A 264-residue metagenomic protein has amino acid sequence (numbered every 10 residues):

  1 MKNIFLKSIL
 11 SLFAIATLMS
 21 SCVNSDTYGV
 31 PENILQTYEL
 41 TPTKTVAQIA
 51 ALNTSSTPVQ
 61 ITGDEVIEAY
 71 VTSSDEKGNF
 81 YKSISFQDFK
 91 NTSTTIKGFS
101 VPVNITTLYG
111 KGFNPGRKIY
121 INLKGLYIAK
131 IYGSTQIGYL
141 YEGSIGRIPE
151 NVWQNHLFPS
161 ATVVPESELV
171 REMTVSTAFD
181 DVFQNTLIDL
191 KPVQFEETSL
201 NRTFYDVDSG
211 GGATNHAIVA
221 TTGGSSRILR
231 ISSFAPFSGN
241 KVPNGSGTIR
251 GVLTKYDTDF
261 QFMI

Functional and structural regions predicted by a protein language model:
M1-L10: Bacterial N-terminal signal peptides that target proteins for export
L12-A16: Alpha-helical transmembrane segments
L18-S21: C-terminal motif of bacterial Sec signal peptides marking the signal peptidase cleavage site
V23-Y81, S85-I264: OB-fold nucleic-acid-binding modules
